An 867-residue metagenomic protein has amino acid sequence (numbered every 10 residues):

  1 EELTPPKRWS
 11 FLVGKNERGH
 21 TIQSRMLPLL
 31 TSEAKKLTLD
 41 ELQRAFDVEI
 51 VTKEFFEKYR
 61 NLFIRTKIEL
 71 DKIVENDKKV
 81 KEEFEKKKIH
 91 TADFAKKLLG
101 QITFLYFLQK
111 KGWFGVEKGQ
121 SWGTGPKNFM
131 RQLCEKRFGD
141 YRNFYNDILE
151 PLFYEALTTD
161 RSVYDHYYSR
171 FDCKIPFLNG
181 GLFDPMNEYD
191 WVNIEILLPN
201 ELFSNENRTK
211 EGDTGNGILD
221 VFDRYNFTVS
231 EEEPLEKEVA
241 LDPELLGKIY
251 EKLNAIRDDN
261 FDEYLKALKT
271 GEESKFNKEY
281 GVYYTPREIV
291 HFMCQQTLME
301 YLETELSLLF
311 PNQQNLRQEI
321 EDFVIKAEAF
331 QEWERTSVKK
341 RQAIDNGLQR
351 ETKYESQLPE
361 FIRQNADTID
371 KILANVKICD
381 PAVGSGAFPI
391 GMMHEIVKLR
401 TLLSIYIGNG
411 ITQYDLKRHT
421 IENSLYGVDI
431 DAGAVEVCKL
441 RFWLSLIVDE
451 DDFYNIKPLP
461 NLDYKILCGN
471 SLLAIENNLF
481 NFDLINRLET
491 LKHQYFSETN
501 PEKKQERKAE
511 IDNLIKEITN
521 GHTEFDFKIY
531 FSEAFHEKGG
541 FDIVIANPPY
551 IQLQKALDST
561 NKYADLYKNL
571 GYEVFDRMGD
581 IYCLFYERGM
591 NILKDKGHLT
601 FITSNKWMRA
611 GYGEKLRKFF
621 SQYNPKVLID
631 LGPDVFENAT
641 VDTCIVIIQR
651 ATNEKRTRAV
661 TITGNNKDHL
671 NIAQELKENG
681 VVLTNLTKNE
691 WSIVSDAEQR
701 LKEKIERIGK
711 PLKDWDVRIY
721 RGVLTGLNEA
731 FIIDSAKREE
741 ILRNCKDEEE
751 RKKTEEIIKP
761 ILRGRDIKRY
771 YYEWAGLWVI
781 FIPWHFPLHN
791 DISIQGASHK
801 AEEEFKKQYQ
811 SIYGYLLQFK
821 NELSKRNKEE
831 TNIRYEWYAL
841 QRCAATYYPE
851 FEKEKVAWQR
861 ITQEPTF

Functional and structural regions predicted by a protein language model:
E1-E395, V428-G433, G469-L472, T523-A556 (+5 more regions): Preference for the N-terminal adenyl/adenosyl cofactor-binding alpha/beta module
E1-H20, F183-V192, N200-L219, E231 (+10 more regions): Polybasic, glycine- and aromatic-enriched phosphate-binding surface used to engage nucleic acids
I378, A387-L416, A474-N481, I485-D630 (+3 more regions): SAM-dependent methyltransferase catalytic-core segment centered on the flexible catalytic loop and adjoining short
L416-V428, G433, P458-N478: P-loop NTPase motor core
T420-I421, N461, Y623, A639-T643 (+2 more regions): Short, solvent-exposed loop/turn segments at the edges of secondary structure
C438: Conserved SAM-binding loop
E450, N455-P460, K465-L467, H522-K528: S-adenosyl-L-methionine
T640-K655: Conserved beta strand-loop-helix elements of the APE1-like EEP
